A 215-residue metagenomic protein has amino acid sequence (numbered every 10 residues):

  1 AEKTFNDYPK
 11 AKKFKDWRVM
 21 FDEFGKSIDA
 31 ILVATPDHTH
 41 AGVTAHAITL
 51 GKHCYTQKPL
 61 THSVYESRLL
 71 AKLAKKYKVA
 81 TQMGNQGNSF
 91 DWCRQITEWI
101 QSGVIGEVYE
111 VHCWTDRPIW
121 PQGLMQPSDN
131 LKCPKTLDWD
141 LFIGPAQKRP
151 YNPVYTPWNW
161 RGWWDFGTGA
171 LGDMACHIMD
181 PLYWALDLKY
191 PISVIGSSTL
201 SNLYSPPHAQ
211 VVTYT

Functional and structural regions predicted by a protein language model:
A1, K13, L32-A34, C54-T56 (+6 more regions): Structural recognition of the beta-strand scaffold that forms the well-ordered cores of secreted hydrolase catalytic
A1-H53, Y65-A80: N-terminal glycine-/serine-/threonine-rich beta1-alpha1-beta2 phosphate-ribose binding loop of Rossmann-like
A1-Y8, G87-F90, I100, L182: N-terminal Rossmann-like dinucleotide-binding module
E2-K3, W120-Q122, P150-N152: Short, solvent-exposed loop/turn elements at domain surfaces
A41, A45, R68, F90-R94 (+2 more regions): A structural signal for well-ordered alpha-helical segments within the folded catalytic domains of diverse enzymes
H53-Y55, T61-L141: A contiguous active-site-proximal alpha/beta segment in oxidoreductase catalytic domains
D140-T215: Rossmann-like dinucleotide-binding domain that binds NAD(P)(H)
